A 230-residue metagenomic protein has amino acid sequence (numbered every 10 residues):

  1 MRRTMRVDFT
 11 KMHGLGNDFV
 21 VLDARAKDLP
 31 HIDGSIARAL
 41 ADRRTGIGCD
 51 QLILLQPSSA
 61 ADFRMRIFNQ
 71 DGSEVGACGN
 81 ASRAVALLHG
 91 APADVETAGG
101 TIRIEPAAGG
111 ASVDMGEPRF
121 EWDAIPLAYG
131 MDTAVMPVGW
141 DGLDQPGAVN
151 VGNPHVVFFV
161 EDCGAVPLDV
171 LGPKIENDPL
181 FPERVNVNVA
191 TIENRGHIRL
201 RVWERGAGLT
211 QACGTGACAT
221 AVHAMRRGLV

Functional and structural regions predicted by a protein language model:
M1-G109, V157-V230: A glycine-rich beta-to-alpha transition motif near the start of alpha/beta enzyme domains, typified by
R2-R3, T97-V160, G164-P167: ATP-dependent small-molecule kinase catalytic core of the GHMP/sugar-kinase superfamily and closely related
